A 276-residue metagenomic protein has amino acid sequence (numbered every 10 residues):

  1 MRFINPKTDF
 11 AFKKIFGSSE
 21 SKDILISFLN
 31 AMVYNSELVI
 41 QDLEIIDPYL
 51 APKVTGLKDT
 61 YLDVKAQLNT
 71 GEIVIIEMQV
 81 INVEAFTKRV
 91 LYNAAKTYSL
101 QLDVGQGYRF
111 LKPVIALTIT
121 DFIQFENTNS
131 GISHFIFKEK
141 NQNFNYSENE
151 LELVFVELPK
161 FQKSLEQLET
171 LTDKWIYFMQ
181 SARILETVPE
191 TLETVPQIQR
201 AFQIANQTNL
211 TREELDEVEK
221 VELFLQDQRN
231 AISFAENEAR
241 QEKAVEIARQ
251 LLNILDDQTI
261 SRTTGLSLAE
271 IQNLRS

Functional and structural regions predicted by a protein language model:
M1-E213: Conserved single-residue anchors adjacent to enzymatic active/cofactor-binding motifs
V74-Q79, E166, D173, Y177-S276: Short, charged alpha-helical interaction segments and adjacent helix-coil junctions
